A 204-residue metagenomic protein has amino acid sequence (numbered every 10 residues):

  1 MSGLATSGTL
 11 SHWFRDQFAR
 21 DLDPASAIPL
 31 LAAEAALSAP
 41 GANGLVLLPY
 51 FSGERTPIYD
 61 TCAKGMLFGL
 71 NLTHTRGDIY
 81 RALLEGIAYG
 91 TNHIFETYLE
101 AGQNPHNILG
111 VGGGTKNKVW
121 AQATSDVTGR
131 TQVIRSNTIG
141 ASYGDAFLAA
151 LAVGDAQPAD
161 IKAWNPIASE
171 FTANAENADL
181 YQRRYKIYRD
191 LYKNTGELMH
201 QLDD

Functional and structural regions predicted by a protein language model:
M1-D204: Active-site core segments that coordinate phosphate-bearing ligands/cofactors across diverse enzyme families
